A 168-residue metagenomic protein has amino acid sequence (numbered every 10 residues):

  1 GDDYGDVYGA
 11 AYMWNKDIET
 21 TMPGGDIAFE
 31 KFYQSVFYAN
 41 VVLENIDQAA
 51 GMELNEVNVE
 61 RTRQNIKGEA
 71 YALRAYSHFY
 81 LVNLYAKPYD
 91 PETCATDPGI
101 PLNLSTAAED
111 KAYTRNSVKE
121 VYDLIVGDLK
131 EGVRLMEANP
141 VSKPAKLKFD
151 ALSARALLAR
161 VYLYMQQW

Functional and structural regions predicted by a protein language model:
G5-Y85, N116, R134-V141: Conserved, well-structured interaction surfaces
Y71, R155-Y162: TPR/Sel1-like alpha-solenoid repeat signature
D90-T106: Short, flexible, mixed-charge acidic loops at enzyme active sites
Y113-V121: A short, structured beta-strand-centered segment in the mid-to-C-terminal lobe of catalytic cores from group-transfer
